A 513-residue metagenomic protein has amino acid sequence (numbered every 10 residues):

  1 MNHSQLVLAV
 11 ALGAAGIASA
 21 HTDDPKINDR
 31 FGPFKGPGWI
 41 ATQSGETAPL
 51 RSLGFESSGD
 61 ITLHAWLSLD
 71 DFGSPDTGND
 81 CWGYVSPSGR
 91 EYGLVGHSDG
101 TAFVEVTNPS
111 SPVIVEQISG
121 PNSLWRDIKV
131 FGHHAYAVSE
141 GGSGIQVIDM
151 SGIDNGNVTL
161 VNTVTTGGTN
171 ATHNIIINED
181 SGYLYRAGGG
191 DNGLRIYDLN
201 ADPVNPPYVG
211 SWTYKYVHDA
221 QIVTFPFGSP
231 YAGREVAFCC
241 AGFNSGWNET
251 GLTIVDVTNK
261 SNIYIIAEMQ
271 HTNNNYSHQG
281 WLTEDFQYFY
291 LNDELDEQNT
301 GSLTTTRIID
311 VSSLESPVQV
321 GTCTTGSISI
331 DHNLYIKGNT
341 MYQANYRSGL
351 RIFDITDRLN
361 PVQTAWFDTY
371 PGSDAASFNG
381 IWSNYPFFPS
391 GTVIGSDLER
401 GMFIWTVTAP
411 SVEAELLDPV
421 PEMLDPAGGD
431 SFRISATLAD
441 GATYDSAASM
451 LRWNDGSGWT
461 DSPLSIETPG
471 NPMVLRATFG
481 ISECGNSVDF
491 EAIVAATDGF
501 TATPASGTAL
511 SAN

Functional and structural regions predicted by a protein language model:
N2-A9: Sec-dependent signal peptide recognition, specifically the positively charged N-region followed immediately by
A15-I17: N-terminal signal peptide c-region/cleavage motif recognized by signal peptidases
A20-M423, A427: Feature marking well-ordered beta-strand scaffolds used for ligand recognition
P410-N513: Glycan-association/targeting regions that enable binding to alpha-glucans and other polysaccharides
